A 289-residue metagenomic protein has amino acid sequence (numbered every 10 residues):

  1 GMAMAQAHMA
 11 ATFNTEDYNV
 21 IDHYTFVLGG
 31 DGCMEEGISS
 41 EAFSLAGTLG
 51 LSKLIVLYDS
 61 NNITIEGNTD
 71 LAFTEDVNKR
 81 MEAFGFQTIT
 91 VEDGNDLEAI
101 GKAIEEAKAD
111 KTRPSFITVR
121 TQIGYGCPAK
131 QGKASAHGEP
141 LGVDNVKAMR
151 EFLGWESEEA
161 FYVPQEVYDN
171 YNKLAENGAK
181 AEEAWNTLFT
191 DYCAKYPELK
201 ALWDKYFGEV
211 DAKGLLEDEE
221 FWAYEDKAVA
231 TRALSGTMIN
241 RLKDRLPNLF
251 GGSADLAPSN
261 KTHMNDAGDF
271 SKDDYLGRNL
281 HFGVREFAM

Functional and structural regions predicted by a protein language model:
M2-K173: Glycine-rich ThDP/TPP pyrophosphate-binding loop and its adjacent helix/strand module within ThDP-dependent enzymes
M2-Y24, T90, K173-M289: Thiamine diphosphate
